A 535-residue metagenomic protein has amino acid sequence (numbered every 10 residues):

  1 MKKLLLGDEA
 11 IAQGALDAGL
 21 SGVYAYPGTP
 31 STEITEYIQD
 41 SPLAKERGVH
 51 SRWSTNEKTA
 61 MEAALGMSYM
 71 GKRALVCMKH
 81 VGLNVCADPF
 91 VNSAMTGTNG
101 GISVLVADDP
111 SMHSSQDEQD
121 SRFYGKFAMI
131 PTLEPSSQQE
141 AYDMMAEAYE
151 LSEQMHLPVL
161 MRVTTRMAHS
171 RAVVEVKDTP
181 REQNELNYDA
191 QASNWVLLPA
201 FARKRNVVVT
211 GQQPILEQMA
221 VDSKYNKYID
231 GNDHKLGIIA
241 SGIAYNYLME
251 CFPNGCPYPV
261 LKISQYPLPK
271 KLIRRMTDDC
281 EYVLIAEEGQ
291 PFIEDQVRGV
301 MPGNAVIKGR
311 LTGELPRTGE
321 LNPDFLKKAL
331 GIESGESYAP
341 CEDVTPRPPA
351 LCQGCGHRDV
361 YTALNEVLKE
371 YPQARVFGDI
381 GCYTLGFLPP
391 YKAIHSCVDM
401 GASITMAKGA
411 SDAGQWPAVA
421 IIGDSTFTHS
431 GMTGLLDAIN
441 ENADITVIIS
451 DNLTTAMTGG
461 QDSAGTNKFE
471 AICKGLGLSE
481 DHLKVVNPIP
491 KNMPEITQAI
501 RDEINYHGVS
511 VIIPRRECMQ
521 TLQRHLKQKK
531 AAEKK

Functional and structural regions predicted by a protein language model:
M1-A12, A18, P135-L351, G356-H357 (+3 more regions): Flexible, low-complexity linker and terminal segments
M1-Q138, R166, G231, P257 (+2 more regions): Thiamine diphosphate
I34-Y37, A63-L65, C86-F90, M112-Q119 (+15 more regions): Short acidic, glycine/serine/threonine-rich loops at helix termini
Q39-A44, M249-V260, A471-S479: Short helix-loop-beta junction
K45-S54, T96-A107, E185-S193, N440-L453 (+1 more regions): A glycine-rich helix N-cap at a beta->alpha junction
G71, D233-Y258, G401, T405-A407 (+2 more regions): Short, acidic loop-beta-alpha module within alpha/beta folds
C77-M78, S103-A107, L160-T164, I239-A240 (+5 more regions): Short beta-strand segments
S114, F387-V511, E517-A532: Thiamine diphosphate
